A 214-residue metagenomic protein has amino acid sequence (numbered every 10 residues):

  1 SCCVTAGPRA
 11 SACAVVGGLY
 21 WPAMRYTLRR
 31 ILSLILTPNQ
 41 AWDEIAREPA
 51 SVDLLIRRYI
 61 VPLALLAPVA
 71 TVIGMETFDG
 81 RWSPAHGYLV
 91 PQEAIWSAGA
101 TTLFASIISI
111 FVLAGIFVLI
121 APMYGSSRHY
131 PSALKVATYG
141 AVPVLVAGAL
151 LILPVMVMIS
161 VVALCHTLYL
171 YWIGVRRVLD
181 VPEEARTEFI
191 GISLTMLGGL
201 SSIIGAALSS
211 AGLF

Functional and structural regions predicted by a protein language model:
C2-C3, C13: Cysteine-centered motifs
G7, G17-G18: Residue-identity detector for glycine
M24-R25, F214: N-terminal hydrophobic targeting signals that begin at the initiator methionine
R25-S126: Selected alpha-helical membrane-embedding segments in polytopic membrane proteins
A70-T77, L150, I173, I204: Residue-level signal for alpha-helical transmembrane segments in multi-pass membrane proteins
A114-S202: Hydrophobic alpha-helical transmembrane segments and adjacent short intramembrane/lumenal linkers of inner/organellar
S202-F214: Juxtamembrane boundary at the C-terminal end of a transmembrane helix
